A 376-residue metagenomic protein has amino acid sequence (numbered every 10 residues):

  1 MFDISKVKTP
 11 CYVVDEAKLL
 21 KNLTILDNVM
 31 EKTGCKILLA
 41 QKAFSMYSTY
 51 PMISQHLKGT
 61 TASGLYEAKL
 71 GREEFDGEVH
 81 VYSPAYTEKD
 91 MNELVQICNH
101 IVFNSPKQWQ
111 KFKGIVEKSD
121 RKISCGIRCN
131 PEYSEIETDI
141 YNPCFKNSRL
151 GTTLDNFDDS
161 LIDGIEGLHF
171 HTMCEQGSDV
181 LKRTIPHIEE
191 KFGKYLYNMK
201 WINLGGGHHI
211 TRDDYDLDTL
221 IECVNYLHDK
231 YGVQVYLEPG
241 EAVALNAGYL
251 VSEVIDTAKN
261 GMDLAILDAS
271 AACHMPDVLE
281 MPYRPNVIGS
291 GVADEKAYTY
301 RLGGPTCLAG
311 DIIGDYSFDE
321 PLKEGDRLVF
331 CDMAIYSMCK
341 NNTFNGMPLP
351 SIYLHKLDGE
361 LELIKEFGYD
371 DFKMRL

Functional and structural regions predicted by a protein language model:
M1-D76, Y82-A85, S270, F318-C331 (+1 more regions): N-terminal capping/small domains of soluble enzymes
T9, L39-Q41, F170-T172, G206 (+1 more regions): Short glycine-centered, acidic/aromatic-flanked micro-motifs in structured strand/loop junctions that mark active-site
C35-W201, Y215, C223: Active-site-proximal beta-alpha core segment in soluble small-molecule metabolic enzymes
Y50, I136-D139, S178-V180, R212-Y215 (+4 more regions): Short, well-ordered secondary-structure micro-motifs
C129-Y133, T172-Q176, H208, E241-V243 (+2 more regions): Glycine-rich beta-alpha junction loops
I185-A244: Acidic, glycine-rich loop-and-beta core segments that form the ion-binding/anion-interacting portion of active sites
C223, Q234, P239-L376: Charged (often Lys/Glu-rich) extended helix/loop segments that serve as interaction or gating elements
